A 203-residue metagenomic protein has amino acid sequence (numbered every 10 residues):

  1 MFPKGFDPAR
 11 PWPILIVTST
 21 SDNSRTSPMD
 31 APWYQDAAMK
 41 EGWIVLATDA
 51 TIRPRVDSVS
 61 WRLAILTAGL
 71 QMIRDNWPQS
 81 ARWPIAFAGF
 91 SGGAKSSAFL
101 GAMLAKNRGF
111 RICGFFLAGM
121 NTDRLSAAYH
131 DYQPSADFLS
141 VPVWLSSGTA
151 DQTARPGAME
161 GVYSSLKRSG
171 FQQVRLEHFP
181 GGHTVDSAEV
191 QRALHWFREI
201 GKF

Functional and structural regions predicted by a protein language model:
K4-P11, R55-G92, M103-F110: Gly/Ser-rich "nucleophile elbow"/oxyanion-hole loop immediately N-terminal to the catalytic nucleophile in hydrolases
I14, T18-G69: Active-site machinery of serine-nucleophile hydrolases
S21, A50, S91-G92, T149-Q152 (+1 more regions): Acidic beta-to-alpha connecting loop that harbors the catalytic carboxylate
S27-Q35, G69, G101-A102, T122-A136 (+1 more regions): Alpha-helical scaffolding within the catalytic cores of extracellular/periplasmic polymer-degrading hydrolases
F87-G89, A118, S146: Short beta-strand immediately N-terminal to the catalytic nucleophile in serine-hydrolase-like folds
K95-L100: Hydrolases whose catalytic domains are alpha/beta-hydrolase-1, hotdog thioesterase, or metallo-beta-lactamase-like
N107-R124: A conserved short beta-strand
S146, Q152, P156-F203: C-terminal catalytic histidine-bearing segment of alpha/beta-hydrolase fold enzymes
